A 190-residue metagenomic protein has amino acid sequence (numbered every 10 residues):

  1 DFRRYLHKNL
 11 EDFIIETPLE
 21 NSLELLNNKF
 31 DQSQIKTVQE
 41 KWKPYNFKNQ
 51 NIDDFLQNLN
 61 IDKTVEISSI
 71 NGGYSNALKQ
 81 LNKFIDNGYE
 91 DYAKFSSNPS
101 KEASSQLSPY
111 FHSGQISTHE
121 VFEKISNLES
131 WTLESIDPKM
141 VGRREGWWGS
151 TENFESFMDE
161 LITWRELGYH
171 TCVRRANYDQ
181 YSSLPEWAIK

Functional and structural regions predicted by a protein language model:
R3-A188: Glycine/tryptophan-enriched, flexible segments
